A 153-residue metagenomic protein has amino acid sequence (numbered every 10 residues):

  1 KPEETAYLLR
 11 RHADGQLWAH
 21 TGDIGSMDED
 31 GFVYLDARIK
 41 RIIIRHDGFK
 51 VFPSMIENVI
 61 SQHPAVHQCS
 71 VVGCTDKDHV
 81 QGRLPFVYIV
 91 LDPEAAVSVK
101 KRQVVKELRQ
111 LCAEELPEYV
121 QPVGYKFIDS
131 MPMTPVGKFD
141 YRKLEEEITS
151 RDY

Functional and structural regions predicted by a protein language model:
K1-P2, D140: Short, solvent-exposed helix-helix connector turns and helix-capping sites enriched in acidic/polar residues
E4-L17, G22-V120: AMP-binding/adenylate-forming catalytic core of the ANL superfamily
K101, K138, T149: Conserved catalytic-core subdomain
E114-F139: AMP-binding/adenylate-forming catalytic domain of the ANL superfamily
E146-Y153: Acidic/polar alpha-helix N-cap and adjacent early helical turns within long charge-rich amphipathic helices/linkers
